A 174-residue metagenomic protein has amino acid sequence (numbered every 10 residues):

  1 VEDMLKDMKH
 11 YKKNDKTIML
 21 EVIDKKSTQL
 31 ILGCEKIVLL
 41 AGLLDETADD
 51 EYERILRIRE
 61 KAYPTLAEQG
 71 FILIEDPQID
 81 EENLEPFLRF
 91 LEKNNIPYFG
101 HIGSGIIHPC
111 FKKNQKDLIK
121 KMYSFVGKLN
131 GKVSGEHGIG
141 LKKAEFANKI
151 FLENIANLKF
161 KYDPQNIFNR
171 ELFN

Functional and structural regions predicted by a protein language model:
E2-F125, L129: C-terminal substrate-recognition/cap domain of FAD-linked oxidoreductases
I102, K132-I139, N169-E171: Short acidic/histidine-rich active-site segments
F125, L129-K132, K161, Q165: Hydrophobic alpha-helical segments
G127, L141-K143: Catalytic "initiation/cleavage/transfer" segments centered on a nucleophilic residue and adjacent nucleic-acid-engaging
K143-N174: Activity-critical C-terminal alpha-helical subdomain
